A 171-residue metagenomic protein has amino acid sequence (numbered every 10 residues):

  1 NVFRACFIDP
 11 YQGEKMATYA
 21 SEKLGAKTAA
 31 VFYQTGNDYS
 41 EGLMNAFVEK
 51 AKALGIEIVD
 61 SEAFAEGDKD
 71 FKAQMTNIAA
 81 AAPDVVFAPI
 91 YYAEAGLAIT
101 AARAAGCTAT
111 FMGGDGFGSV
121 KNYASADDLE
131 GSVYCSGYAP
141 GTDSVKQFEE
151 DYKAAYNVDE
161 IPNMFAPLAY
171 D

Functional and structural regions predicted by a protein language model:
N1-F3, Q74-T76, A126-D128: Short low-complexity, flexible loop/linker segments enriched in glycine and/or proline with clustered acidic
V2-A63, V85: An alpha-beta-alpha
A5-T28, E41-L43, D70-K72, A95-G96 (+3 more regions): Hydrophobic alpha-helical segments within soluble ligand-binding/sensing domains
Y19-A26, T35, A46-E57, N77-A81 (+4 more regions): Structured segments of extracytoplasmic/periplasmic soluble domains in secreted or envelope-associated proteins
A30-Q34, A82-Y92, A98, A109-G114 (+1 more regions): Periplasmic-binding protein-like
N37, F64-G67, G116-G118: Short glycine-enriched loops at secondary-structure junctions
D60-D70, G137-Y138: Short beta->alpha junction loops
I99-A169: Extracellular/periplasmic periplasmic-binding protein-like sensory domains
